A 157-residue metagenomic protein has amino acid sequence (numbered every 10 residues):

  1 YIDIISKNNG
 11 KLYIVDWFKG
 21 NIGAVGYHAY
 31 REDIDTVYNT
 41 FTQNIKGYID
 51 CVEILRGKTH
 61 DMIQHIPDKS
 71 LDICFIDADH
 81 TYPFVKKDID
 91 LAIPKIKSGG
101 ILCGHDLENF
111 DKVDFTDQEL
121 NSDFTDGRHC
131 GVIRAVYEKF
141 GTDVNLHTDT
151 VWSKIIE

Functional and structural regions predicted by a protein language model:
Y1-E157: S-adenosylmethionine/decaboxylated-SAM
